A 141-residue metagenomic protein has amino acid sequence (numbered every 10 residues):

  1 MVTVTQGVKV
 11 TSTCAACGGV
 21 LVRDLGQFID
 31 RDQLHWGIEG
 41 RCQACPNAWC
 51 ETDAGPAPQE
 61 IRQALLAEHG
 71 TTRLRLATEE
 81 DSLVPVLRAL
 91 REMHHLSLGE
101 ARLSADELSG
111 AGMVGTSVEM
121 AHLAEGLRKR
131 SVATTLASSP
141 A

Functional and structural regions predicted by a protein language model:
M1-G7, S12, V20: Structure-specific DNA junction-binding interface
V10, G18-G19, R23-A141: Short, amphipathic alpha-helical interaction segments embedded in low-complexity terminal/linker regions of eukaryotic
